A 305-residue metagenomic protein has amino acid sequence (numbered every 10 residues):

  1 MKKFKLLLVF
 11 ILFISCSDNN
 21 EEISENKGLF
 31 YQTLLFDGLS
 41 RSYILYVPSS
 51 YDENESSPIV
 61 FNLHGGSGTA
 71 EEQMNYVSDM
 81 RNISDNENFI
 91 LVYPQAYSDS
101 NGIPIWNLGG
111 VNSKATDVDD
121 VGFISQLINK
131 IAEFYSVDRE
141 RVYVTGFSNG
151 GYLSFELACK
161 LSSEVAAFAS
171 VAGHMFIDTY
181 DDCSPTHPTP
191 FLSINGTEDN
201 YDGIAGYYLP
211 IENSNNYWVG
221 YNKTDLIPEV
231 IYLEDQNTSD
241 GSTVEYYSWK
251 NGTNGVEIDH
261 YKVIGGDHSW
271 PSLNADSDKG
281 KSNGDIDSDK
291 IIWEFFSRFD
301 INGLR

Functional and structural regions predicted by a protein language model:
K2-V9: Sec-dependent signal peptide recognition, specifically the positively charged N-region followed immediately by
V9-S17: Hydrophobic h-region of N-terminal signal peptides that target proteins for export in Gram-negative bacteria
C16-I59, E72, I83-N86, T116 (+9 more regions): A domain-start/cap signature at the N-terminus of enzymes
L34-I44, N54-Y143, L153-E156, K160 (+2 more regions): Serine-hydrolase catalytic machinery in alpha/beta-hydrolase-like enzymes
F61-L63, V171, V263: Alpha/beta-hydrolase
H174-P190: Flexible "cap/lid" loop of the alpha/beta hydrolase fold
S193-N195: Short beta-strand/loop motif that positions the catalytic acidic residue of the alpha/beta-hydrolase fold
D199-D202, H268-S269: Acidic catalytic loop of the alpha/beta-hydrolase fold
